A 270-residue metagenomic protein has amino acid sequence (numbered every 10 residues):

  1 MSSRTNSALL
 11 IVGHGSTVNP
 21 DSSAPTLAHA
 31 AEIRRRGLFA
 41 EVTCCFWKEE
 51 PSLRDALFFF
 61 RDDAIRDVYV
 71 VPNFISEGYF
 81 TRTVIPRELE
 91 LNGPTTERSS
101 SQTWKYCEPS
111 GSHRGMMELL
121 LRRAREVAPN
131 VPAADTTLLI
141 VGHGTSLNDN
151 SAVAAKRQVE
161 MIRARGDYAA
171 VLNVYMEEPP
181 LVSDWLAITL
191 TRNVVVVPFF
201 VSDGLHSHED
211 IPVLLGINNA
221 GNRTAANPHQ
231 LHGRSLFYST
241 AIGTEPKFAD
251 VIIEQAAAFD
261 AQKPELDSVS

Functional and structural regions predicted by a protein language model:
M1-S270: Active-site-proximal alpha-helix that buttresses catalytic centers in soluble enzyme cores
